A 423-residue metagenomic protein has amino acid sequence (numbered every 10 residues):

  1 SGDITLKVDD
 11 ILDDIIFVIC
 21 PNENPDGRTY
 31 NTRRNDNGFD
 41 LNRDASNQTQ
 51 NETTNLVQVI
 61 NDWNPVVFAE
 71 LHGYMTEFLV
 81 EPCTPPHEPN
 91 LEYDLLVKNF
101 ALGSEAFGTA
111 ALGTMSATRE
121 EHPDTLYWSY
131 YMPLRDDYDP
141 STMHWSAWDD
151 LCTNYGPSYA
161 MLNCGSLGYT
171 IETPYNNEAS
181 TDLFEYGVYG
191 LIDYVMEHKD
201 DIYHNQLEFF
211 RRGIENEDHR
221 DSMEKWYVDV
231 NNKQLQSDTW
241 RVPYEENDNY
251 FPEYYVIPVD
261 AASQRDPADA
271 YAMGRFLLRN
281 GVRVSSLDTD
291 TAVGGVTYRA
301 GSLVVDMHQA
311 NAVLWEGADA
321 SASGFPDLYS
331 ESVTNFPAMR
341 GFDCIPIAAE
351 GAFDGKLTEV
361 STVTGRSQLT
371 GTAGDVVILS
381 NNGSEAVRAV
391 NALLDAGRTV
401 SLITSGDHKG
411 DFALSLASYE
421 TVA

Functional and structural regions predicted by a protein language model:
S1-E105: Active-site/substrate-binding loop(s) of hydrolase catalytic cores
I11, E88-S141, W145-C152, P157-A423: Intrinsic-disorder/low-complexity accessory segments
